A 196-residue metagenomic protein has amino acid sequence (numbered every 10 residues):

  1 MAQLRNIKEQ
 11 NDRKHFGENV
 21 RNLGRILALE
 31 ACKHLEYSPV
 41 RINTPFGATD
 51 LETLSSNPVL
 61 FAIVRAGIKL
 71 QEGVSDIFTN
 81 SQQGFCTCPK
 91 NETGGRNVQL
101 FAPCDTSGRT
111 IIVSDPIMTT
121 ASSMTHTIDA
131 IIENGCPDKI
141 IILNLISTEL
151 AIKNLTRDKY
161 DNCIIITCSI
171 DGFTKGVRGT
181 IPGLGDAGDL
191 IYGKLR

Functional and structural regions predicted by a protein language model:
M1-R196: PRPP-associated nucleotide enzymes
